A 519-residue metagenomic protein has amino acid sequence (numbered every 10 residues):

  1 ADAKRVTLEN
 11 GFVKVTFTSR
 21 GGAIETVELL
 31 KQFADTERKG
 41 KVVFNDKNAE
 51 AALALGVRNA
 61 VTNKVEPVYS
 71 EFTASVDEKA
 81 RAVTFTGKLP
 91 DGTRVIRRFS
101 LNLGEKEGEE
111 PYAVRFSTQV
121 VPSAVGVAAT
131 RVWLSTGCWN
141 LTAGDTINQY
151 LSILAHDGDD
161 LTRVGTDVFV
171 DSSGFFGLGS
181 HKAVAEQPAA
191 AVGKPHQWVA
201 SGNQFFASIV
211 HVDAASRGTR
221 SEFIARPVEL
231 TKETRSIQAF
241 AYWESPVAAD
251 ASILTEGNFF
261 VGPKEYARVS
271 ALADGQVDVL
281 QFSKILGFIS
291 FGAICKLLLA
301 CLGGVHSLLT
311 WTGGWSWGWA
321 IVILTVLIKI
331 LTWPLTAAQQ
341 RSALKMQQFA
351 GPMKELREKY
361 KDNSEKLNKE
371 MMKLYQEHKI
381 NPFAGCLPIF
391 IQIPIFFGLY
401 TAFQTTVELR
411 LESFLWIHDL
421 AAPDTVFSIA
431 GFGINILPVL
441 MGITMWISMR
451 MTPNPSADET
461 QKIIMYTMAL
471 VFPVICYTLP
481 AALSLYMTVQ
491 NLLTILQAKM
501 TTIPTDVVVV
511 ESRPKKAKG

Functional and structural regions predicted by a protein language model:
A3-F282: Soluble non-transmembrane domains of integral membrane proteins
F17, G108, T118-Q119, V132-S135 (+9 more regions): Helix-loop-helix
